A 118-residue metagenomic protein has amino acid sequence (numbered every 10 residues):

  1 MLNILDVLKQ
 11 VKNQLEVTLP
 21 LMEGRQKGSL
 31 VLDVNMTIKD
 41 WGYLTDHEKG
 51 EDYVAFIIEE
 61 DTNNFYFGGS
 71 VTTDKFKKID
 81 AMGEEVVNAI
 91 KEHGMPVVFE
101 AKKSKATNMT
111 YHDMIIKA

Functional and structural regions predicted by a protein language model:
M1-F65: OB-fold ssDNA-binding interfaces and closely related basic DNA-contact patches used across DNA replication/repair
G24-R25, T37, T73-F76, A101: Generic N-terminal leader/processing signal
V31-D33, F76-V98: Short nucleic-acid-contacting surface segments enriched for D/E, G, S/T with interspersed K/R
M36, D61, V71-T72, A106-M109: Intrinsically disordered/low-complexity terminal segments and short unstructured peptides
F65-A81: GIY-YIG-like beta-to-alpha core
V98-A118: OB-fold/S1-family single-stranded nucleic acid-binding modules
